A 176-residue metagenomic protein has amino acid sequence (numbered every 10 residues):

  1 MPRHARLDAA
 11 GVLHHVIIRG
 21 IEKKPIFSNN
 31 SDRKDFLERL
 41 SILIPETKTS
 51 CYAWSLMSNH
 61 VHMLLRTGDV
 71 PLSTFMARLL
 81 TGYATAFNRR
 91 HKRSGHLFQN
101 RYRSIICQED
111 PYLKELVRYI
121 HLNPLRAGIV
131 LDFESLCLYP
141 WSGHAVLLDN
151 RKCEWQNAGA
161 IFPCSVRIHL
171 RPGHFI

Functional and structural regions predicted by a protein language model:
M1-A53, M57, R66-I176: Short Pro-Cys-Gly-centered "Cys-loop" motif that presents a nucleophilic cysteine in a tight turn
